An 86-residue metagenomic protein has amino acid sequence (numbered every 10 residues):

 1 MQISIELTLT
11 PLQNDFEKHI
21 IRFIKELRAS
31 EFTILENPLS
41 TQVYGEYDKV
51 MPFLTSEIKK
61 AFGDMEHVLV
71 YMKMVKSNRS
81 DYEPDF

Functional and structural regions predicted by a protein language model:
M1-F86: N-terminal intrinsically disordered, cationic/polar leader segments that include organellar targeting peptides
